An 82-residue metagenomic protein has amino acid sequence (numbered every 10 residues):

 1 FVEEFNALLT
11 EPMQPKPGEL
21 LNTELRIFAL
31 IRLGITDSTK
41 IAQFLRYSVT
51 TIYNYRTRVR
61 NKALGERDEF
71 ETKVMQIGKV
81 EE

Functional and structural regions predicted by a protein language model:
F1-E82: Cytosolic nucleotide-binding catalytic cores of signal-transduction proteins
